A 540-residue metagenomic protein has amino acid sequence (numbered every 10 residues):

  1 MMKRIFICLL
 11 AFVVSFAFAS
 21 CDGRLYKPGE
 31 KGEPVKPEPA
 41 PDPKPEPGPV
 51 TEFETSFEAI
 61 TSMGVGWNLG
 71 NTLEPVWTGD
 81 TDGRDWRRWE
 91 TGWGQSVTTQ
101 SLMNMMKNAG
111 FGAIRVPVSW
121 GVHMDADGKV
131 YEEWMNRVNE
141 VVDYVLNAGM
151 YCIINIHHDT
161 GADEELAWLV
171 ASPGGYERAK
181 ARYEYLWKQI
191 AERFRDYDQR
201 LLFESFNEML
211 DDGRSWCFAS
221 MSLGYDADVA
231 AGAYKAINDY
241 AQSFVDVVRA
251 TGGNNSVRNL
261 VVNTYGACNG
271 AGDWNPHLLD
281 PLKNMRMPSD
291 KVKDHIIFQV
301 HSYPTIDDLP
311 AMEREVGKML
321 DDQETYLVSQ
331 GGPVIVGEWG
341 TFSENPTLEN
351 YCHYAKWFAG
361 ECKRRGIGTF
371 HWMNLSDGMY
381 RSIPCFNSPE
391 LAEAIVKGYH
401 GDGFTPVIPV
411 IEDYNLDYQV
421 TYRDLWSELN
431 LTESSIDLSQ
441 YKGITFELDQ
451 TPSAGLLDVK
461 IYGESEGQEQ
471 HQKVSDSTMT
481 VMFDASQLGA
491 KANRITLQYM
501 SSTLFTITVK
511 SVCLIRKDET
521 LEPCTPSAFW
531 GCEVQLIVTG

Functional and structural regions predicted by a protein language model:
M1-A19: Sec-dependent bacterial lipoprotein signal peptides
F18-G48: Bacterial Sec-dependent N-terminal signal peptides
P39-S62, Y414: N-terminal low-complexity, Pro/Thr/Ser-rich intrinsically disordered segments that act as propeptides or flexible
E52-G270: Active-site mouth of glycoside hydrolases
T72-E74, G121, D159, E208-L210 (+6 more regions): Short, solvent-exposed loop/turn segments at secondary-structure junctions
Q95, Y185-K188, E192-R200, M209-I367 (+2 more regions): Extracellular glycoside hydrolase catalytic/binding regions
P346-Y414: Aromatic-rich peripheral "rim/lid" segments of glycoside hydrolase catalytic domains that contact and position glycan
D413-K491, Y499-L521, W530-E533, G540: Extracellular ligand-binding interfaces
